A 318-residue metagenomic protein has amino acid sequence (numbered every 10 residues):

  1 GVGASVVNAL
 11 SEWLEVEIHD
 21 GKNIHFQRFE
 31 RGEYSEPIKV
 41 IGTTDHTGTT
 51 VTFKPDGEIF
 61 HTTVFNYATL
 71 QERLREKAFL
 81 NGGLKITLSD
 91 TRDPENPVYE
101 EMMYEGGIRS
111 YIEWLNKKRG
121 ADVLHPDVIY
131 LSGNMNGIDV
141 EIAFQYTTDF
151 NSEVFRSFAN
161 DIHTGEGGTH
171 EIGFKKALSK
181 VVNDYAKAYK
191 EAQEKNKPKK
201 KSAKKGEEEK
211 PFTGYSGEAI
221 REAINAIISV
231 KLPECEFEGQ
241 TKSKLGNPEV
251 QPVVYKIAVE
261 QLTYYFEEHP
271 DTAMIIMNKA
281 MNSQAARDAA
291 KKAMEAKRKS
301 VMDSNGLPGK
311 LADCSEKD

Functional and structural regions predicted by a protein language model:
G1, S5-A9, W13-D318: GHKL-family ATPase ATP-binding module
